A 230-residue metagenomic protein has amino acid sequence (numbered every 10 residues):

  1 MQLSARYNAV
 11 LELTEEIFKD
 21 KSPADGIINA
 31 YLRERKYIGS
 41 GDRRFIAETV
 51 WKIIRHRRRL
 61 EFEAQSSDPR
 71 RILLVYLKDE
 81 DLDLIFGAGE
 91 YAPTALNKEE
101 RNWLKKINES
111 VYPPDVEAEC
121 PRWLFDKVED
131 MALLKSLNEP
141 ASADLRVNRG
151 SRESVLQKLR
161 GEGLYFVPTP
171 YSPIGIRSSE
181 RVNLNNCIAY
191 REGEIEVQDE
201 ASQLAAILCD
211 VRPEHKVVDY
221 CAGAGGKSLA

Functional and structural regions predicted by a protein language model:
M1-N185: Class I Rossmann-like S-adenosyl-L-methionine
E153-A230: Rossmann-like S-adenosyl-L-methionine
